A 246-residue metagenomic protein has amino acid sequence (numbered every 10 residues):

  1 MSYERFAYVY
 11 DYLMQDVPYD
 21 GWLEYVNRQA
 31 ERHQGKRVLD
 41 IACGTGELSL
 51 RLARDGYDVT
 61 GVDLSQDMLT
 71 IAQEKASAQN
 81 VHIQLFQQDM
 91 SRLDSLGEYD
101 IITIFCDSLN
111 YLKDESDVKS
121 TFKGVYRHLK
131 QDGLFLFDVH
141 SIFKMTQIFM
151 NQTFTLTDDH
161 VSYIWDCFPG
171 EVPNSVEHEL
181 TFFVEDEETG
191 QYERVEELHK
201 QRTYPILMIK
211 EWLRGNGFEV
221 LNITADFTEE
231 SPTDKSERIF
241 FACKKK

Functional and structural regions predicted by a protein language model:
M1-K36: Conserved class I S-adenosyl-L-methionine
A42-G46: Class I SAM-dependent methyltransferase "Motif I" SAM/SAH-binding loop
E47-R92: Class I SAM-dependent methyltransferase SAM/SAH-binding core
R92-I101: A short acidic, Gly/Pro-enriched loop at the edge of an enzyme's catalytic core that lines a small-molecule cofactor
D100-S116: A short SAM/SAH-binding and catalytic strip from SAM-dependent methyltransferases
K119-Q131: A short glycine-rich, Lys/Arg-flanked "PGG" loop and its adjoining helix->strand segment in the class I
L136-M208: SAM-dependent methyltransferase
R202-K246: C-terminal lobe and adjacent flexible extensions of AdoMet/dcAdoMet transferase-like proteins
